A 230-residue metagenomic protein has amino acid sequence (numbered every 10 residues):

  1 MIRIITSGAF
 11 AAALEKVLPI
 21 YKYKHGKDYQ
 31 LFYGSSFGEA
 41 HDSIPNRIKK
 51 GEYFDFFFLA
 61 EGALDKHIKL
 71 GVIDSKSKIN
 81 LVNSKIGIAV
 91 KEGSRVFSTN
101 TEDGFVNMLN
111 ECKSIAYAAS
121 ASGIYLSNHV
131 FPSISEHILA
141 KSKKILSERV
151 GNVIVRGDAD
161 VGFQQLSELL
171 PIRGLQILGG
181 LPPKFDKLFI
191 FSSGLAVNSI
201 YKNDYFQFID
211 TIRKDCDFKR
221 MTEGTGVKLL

Functional and structural regions predicted by a protein language model:
M1-K24, Q30, F37-D42, E52-Y53 (+4 more regions): Exported/periplasmic ABC-transporter solute-binding proteins
I48: Glycine-rich FAD cofactor-binding loop and adjacent beta-loop-alpha segment at the N-terminus of flavoprotein
F58: DPxDG-like acidic metal-binding loop motif
L70-K76: Hydrophobic/aromatic-rich structural module bridging two neighboring secondary-structure elements via a short loop
